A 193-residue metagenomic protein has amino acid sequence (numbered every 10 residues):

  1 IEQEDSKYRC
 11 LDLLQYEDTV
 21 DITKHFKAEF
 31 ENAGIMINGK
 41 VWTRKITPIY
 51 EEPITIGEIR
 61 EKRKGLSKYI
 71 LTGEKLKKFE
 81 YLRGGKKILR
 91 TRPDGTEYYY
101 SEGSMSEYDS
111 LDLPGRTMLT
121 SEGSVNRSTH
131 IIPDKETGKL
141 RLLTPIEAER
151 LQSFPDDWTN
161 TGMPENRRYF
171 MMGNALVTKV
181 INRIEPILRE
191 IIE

Functional and structural regions predicted by a protein language model:
I1-C10, L14: A conserved mid-domain beta-alpha-beta active-site/ligand-binding segment of alpha/beta enzyme cores
D12-D18, G39: Short, low-complexity, glycine-enriched hydrophobic/amphipathic alpha-helices that associate with lipid bilayers
D21, H25-E193: C-terminal target-recognition/interaction regions appended to catalytic cores
